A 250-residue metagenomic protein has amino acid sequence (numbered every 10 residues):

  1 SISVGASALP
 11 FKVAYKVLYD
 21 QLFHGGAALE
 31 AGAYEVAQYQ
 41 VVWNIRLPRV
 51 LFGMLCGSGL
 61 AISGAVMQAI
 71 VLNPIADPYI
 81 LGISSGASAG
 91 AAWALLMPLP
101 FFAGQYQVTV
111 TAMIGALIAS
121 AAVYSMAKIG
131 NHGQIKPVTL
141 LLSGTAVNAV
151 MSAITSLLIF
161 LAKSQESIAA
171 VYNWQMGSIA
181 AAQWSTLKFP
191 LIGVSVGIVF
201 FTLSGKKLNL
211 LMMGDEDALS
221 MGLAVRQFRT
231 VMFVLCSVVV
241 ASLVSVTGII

Functional and structural regions predicted by a protein language model:
S1-I250: Alpha-helical transmembrane segments in inner-membrane proteins
